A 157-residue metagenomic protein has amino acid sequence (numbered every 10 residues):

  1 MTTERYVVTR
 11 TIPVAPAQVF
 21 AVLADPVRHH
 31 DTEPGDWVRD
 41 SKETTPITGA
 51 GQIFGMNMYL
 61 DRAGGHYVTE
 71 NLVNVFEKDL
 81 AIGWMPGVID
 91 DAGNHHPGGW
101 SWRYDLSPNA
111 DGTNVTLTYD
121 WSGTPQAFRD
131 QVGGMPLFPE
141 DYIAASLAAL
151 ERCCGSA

Functional and structural regions predicted by a protein language model:
M1-A50: Hydrophobic ligand-binding cavity/cleft-lining segments
R5-T11, I53, A81-G83, R103 (+1 more regions): Ser/Thr- (and often Asn-) enriched beta-sheet segments in non-cytosolic proteins
P13-A17, I47-T48, N74-A81, D105-T116 (+1 more regions): A short, structured loop/turn motif at beta-sheet edges
V14, R62, D90, W121-P125: Beta-strand elements of well-folded, non-transmembrane domains
V19-L23, H29, F54-M56, V73 (+3 more regions): Hydrophobic pocket/interface hotspot
D31, G35, R62-N114: Hydrophobic-ligand binding "helix-grip"
N114, D120-A157: A conserved amphipathic terminal alpha-helix motif
